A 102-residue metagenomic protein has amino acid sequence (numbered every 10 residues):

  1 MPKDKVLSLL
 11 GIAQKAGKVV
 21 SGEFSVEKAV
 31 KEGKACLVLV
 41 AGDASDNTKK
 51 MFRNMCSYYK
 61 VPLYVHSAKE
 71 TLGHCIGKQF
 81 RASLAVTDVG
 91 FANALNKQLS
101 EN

Functional and structural regions predicted by a protein language model:
M1-V40: N-terminal first-folded block
S8, E70-N102: C-terminal structural segments of small proteins and small subunits
S8, F24, K28-K31, K50-N54 (+3 more regions): Solvent-exposed alpha-helical segments within well-ordered globular domains of core cellular machineries
G17-K18, C36-L37, P62-Y64, R81-L84: Structural motif
V19, F24, A44, C75 (+1 more regions): Gly/Ser/Thr-rich beta-alpha loop segments that engage phosphate groups in nucleotides
F24, D43-A44, A68-E70, V89: Short, ordered loop/turn segments at secondary-structure junctions
K31, A35-R53, P62: N-terminal positively charged helical leader segments and presequences
K50-R81: Mid-chain, well-packed structural core segment of small domains
